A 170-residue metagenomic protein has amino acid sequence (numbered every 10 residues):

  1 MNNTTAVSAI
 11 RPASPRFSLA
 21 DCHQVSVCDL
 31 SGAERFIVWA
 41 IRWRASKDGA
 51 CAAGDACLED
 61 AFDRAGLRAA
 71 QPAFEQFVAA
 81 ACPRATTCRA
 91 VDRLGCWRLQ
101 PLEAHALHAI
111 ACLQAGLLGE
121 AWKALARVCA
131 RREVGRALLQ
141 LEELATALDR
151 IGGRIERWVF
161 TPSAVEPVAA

Functional and structural regions predicted by a protein language model:
M1-A170: Polar/charged low-complexity regulatory segments
